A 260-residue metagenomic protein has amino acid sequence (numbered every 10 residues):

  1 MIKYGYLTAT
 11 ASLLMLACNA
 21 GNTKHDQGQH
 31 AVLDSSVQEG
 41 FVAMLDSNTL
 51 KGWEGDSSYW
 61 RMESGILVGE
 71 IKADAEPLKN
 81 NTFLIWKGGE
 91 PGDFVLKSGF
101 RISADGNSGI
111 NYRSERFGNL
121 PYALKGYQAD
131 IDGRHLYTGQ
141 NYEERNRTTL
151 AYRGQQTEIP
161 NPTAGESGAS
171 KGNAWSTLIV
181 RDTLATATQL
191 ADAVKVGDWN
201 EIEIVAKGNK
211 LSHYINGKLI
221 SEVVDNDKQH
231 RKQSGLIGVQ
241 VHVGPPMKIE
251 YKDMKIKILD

Functional and structural regions predicted by a protein language model:
M1-Q29: Bacterial Sec-dependent N-terminal signal peptides
N19-D260: Carbohydrate-interacting regions of secretory-pathway proteins
